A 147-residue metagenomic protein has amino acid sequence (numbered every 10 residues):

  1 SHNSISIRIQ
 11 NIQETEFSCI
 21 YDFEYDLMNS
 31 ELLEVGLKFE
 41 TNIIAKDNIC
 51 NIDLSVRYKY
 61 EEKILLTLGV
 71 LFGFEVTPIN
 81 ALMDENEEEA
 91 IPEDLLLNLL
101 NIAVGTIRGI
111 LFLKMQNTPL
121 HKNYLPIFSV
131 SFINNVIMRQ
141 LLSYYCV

Functional and structural regions predicted by a protein language model:
S1-I102, G109-L113, N117-V147: N-terminal intrinsically disordered, cationic/polar leader segments that include organellar targeting peptides
